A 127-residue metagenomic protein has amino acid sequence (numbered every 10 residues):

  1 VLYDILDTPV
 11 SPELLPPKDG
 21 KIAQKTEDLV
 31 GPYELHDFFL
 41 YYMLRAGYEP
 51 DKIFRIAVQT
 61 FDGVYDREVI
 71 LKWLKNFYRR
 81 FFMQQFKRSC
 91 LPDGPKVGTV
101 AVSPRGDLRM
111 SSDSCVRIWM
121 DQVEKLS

Functional and structural regions predicted by a protein language model:
V1-S127: ATP/NTP-dependent adenylation/nucleotidyl-transfer catalytic domains that generate, transfer, or process NMP-activated
